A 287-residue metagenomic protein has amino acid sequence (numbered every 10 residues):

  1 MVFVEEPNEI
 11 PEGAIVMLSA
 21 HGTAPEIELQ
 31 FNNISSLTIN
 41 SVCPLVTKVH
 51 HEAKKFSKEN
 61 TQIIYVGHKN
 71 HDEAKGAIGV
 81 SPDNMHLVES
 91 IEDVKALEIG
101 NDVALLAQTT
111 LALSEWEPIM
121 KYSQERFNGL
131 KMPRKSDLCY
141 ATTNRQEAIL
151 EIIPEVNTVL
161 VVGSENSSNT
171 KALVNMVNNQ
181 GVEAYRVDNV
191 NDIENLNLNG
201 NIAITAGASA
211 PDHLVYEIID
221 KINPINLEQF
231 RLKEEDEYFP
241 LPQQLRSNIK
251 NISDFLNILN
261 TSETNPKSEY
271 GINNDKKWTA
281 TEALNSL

Functional and structural regions predicted by a protein language model:
M1-A206, D212-L287: The feature marks the mature, well-folded catalytic cores of soluble enzymes
